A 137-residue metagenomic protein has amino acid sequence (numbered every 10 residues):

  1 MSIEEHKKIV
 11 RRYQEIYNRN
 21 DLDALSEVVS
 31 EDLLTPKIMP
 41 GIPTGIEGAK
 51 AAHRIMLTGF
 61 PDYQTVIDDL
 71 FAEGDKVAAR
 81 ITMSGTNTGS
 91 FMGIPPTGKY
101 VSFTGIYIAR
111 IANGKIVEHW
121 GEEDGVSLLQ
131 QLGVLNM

Functional and structural regions predicted by a protein language model:
M1-M137: C-terminal and inter-domain tail/linker signature
